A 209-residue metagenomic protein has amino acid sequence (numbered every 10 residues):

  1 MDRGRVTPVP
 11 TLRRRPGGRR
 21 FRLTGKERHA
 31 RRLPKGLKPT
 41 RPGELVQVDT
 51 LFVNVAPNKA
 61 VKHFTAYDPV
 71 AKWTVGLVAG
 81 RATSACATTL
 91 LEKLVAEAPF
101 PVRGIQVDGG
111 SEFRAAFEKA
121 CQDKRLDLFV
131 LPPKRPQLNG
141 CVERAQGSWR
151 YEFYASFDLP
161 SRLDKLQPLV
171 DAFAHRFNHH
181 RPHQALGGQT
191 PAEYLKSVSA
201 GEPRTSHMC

Functional and structural regions predicted by a protein language model:
G4-Y67, W73, C86-T89, F100 (+1 more regions): Mobile-element integrase/transposase regions, centering on the N-terminal DNA-binding/Zn-coordinating module
R19-K38, G43-E44, A115, K124 (+1 more regions): C-terminal domain-tail junction helix/linker
D49, K72, I105-D108, N139 (+2 more regions): Short, conserved catalytic/metal-binding motifs centered on acidic residues
K72-L77, F129-L131, A155-S156: Short small-residue beta-strand/loop micro-motif enriched in glycine and branched aliphatics
G76-F100, G104: Active-site beta-loop-alpha junctions of metal-dependent nucleic acid enzymes, especially the RNase H-like/DDE
A82, F100-R114, K134, G187-P191: Acidic/histidine-rich, metal-coordinating catalytic segments
G104-G109, D123-C141, F157-L163: RNase H-like polynucleotidyl transferase catalytic core
F117-K119: Short amphipathic alpha-helical segments
